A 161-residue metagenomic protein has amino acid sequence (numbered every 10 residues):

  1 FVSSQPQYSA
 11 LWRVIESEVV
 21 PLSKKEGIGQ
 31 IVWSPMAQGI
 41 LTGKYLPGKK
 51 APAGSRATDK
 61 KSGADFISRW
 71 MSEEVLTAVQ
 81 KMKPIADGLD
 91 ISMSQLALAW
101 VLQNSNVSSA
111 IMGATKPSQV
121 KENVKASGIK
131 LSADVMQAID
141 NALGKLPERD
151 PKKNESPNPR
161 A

Functional and structural regions predicted by a protein language model:
F1-E18: Glycine/proline-rich, positively charged, aromatic-decorated active-site loop/lid region on the catalytic face
F1-Q5, G29-I31, S108-I111: Structural preference for beta-strand elements that scaffold enzyme active sites
S4, S23, Q30-W33, M82 (+3 more regions): Conserved, mostly hydrophobic/aromatic
Q7-L11, P35-A37, T115: Active-site beta-loop-alpha junctions enriched in small/polar residues
I15-A57, S92: Aromatic-lined glycan-binding groove of carbohydrate-active enzymes
K25, K49-L89, Q103-S108, T115-A161: Terminal-tail/helix-coil boundary detector
S94-A97, S109-G113: Conserved active-site loop/cleft motifs that coordinate metal ions or position small ligands
